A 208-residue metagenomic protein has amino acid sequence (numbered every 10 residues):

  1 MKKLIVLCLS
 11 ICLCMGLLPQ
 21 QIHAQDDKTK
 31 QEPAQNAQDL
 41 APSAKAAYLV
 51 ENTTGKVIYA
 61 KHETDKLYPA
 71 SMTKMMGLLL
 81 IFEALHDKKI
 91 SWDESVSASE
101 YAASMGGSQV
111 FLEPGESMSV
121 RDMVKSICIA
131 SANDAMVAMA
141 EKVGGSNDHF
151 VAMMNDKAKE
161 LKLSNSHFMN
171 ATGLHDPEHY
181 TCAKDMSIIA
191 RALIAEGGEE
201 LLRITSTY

Functional and structural regions predicted by a protein language model:
M1-L4: Positively charged n-region of N-terminal signal peptides that target proteins for export
L13, L17, Q21-M72, E83-D93: Beta-lactamase-like hydrolase cores
N52-T54, H62-T64, E83-A84, Y101-A103 (+6 more regions): Solvent-exposed coil/turn segments that connect beta secondary-structure elements in extracytoplasmic/periplasmic
G55, M72-I81, V96, I127 (+3 more regions): Residue-level preference for non-acidic, small/hydrophobic
E83-E100, G197-S206: Short, well-structured active-site flanking segments
E94-P114, M154-H167: Active-site helix/loop module of the DD-peptidase/beta-lactamase fold, centered on the serine-lysine SxxK catalytic
S104-M136: Conserved catalytic neighborhood of penicillin-recognizing serine enzymes
S131-Y208: A conserved catalytic-loop motif detector
